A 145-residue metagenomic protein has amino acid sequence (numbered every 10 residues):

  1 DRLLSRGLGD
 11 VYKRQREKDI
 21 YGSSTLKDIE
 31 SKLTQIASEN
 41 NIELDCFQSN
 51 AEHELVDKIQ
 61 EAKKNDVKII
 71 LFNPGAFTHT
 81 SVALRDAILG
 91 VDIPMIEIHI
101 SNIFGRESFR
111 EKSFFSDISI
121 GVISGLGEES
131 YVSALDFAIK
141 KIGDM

Functional and structural regions predicted by a protein language model:
D1-Y12: Single conserved hydrophobic/aromatic residue that forms the stacking wall/gate of nucleotide- or nucleobase-binding
G9-D10, G75-T78, S101-I103: Short glycine-rich anion-binding loops that position phosphate/pyrophosphate groups of nucleotides and phosphorylated
K13-K27: Glycine- and acidic-residue-enriched helix-capping/strand-helix junction motifs
E30-F47: Short beta-strand elements in bilobed, periplasmic/extracellular small-molecule ligand-binding domains
S49-H79, A83-D92: N-terminal small/polar loop signature for handling phosphorylated ligands or for N-terminal nucleophile
G90-R106: Short, acidic/small-residue loops that bind anionic groups at enzyme active sites
R110-E128: Short beta-strand elements at the ligand-binding edges of bilobed clamshell
S124-M145: A charged, well-structured terminal subsegment
